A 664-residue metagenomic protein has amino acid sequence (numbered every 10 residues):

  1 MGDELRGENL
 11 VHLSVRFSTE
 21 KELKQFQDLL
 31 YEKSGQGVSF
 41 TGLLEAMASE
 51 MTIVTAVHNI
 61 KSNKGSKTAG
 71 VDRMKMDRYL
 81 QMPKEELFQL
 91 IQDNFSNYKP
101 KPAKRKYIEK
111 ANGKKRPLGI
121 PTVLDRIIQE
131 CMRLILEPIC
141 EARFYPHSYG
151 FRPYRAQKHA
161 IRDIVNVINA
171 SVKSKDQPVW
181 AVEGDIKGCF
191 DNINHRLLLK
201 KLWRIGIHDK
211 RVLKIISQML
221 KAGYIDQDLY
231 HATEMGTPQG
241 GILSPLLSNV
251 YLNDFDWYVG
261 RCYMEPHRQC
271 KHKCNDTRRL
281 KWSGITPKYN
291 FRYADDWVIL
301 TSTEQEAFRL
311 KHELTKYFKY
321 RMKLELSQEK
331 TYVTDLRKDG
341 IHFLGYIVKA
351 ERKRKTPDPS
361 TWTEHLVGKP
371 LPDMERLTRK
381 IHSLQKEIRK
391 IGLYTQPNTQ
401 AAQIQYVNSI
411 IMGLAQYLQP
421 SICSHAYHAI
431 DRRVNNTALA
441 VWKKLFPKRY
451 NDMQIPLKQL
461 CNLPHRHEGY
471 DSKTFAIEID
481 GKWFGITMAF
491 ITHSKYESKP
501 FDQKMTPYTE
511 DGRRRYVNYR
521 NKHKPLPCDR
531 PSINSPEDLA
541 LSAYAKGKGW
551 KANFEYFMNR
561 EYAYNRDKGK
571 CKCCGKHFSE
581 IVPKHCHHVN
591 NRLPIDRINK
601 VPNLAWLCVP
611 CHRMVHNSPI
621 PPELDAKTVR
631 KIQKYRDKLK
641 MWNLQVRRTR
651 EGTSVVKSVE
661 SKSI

Functional and structural regions predicted by a protein language model:
M1-E85: Non-catalytic, polymerase-adjacent accessory regions of viral genome-replication enzymes
M1-Y31, R268, H272, K634-I664: Intrinsically disordered, low-complexity and often Lys/Arg-enriched segments
F95, P102-K106, P146-H147, H159-Q328 (+3 more regions): Conserved polymerase palm-domain catalytic core
K221, Q227-Y230, M322-Q405, I410-G413: A conserved non-catalytic segment of reverse transcriptases and RNA-directed RNA polymerases corresponding to the late
G392, T399-R466: Non-catalytic, peripheral interaction segments enriched in hydrophobic/basic residues
R433, T437, W442-K551, E555 (+2 more regions): Extended C-terminal regions of large enzymes
D529-C573, D596-I598, P602, V646-T649: Short, charged surface segments at domain edges that flank catalytic/cofactor-binding sites
G575-V609, P619-E623: Histidine-centered nuclease catalytic patch
